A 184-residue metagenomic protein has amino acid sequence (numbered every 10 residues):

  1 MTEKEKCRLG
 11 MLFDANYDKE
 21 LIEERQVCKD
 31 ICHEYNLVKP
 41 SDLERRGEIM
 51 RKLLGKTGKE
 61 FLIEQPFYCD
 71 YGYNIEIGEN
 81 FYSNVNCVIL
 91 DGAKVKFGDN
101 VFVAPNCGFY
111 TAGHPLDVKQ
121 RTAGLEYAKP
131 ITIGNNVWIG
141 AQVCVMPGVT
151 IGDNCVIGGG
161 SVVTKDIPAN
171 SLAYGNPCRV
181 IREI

Functional and structural regions predicted by a protein language model:
M1-E60, C178-I181: Terminal amphipathic alpha-helical/low-complexity segments used for targeting or macromolecular assembly
F67-I77, Y82-T150, N176-I184: Flexible, glycine/small-residue-enriched loop-and-beta-strand segment within the central core of proteins
W138, V156, L172-Y174: Short-chain dehydrogenase/reductase
G140-D166: Beta-rich strand-turn-strand
I167-P177: Acidic, glycine-centered active-site loop in nucleotide-sugar glycosyltransferases
